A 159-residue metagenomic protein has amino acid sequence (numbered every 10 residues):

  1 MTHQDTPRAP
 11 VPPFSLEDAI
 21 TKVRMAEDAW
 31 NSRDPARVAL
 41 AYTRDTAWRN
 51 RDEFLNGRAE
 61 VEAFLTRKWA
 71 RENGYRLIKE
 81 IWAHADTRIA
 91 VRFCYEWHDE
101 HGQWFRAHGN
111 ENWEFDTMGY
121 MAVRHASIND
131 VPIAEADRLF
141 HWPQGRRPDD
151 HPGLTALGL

Functional and structural regions predicted by a protein language model:
M1-R44, L154-L159: Short, low-complexity N-terminal intrinsically disordered segments enriched in polar/charged residues
T2-F14, A63-L159: A beta-strand edge to alpha-helix "cap/lid" segment located at domain peripheries
N31, T43, A47, T66-G74: Short helix-capping and hinge/turn segments at secondary-structure transitions, especially at repeat and domain
Y42, G57, A85-T87: Short, conserved alpha-helical segments within structured domains
A47-W69: Short solvent-exposed beta->alpha transition segments
